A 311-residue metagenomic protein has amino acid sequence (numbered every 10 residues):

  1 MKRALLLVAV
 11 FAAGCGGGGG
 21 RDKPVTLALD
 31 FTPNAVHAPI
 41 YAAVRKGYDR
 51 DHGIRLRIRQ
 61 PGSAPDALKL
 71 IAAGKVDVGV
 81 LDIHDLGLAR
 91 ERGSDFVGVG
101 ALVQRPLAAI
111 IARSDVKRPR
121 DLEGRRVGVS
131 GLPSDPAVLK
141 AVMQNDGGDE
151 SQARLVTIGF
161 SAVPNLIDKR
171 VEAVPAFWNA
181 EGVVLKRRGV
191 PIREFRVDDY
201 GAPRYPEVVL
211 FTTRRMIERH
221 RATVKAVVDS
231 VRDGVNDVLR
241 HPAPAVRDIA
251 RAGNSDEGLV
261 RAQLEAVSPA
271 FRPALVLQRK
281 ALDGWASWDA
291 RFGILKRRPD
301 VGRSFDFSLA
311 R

Functional and structural regions predicted by a protein language model:
M1-L7: Sec-dependent signal peptide recognition, specifically the positively charged N-region followed immediately by
A12-G14: C-terminal motif of bacterial Sec signal peptides marking the signal peptidase cleavage site
G17: Short, conserved catalytic or interaction motifs in soluble domains
G20-D168, E172-N179, E194-R196, R204: Short, glycine-/small- and polar/acidic-enriched structural segments that line small-molecule recognition paths
R50-D51, D199-P203, P269-Q278: Short, solvent-exposed loop/beta-turn-alpha elements that line the ligand-binding surface or hinge of extracytoplasmic
H84-D85, S161-R251: Pocket-lining segment of extracytoplasmic ligand-binding domains
E218-K296: Secondary-structure end/capping motifs
S287-R311: Conserved C-terminal helix/tail region of periplasmic/extracytoplasmic solute-binding proteins
